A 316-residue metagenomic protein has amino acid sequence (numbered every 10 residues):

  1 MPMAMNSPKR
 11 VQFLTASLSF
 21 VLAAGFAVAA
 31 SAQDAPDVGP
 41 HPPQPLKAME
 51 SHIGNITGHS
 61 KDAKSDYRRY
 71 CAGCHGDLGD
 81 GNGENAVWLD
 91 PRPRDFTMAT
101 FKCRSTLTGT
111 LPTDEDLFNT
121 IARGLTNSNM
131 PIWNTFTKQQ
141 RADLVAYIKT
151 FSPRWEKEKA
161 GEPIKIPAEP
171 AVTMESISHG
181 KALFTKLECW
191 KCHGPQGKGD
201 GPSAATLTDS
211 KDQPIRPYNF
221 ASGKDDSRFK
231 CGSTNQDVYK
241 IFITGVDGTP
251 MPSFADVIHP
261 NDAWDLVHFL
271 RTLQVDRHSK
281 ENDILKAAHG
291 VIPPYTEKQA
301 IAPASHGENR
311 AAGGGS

Functional and structural regions predicted by a protein language model:
A4-L18: Bacterial N-terminal signal peptides that target proteins for export
T15-A27: Bacterial N-terminal signal peptides
A29-D34: Boundary at the C-terminal end of the N-terminal hydrophobic targeting segment
P36-E50, T57, R68, P131-I215 (+3 more regions): Flexible coil segments in periplasmic/lumen-exposed cytochrome c-class electron-transfer proteins
T57-G73: Mature N-terminal segment immediately following signal peptide/propeptide cleavage in secreted/periplasmic
K64, G76-D114, T135, K181 (+2 more regions): Gly/Gly-Pro-rich "capping" loops immediately C-terminal to redox-active cysteine motifs in periplasmic/lumenal
H75, T97, K149-S152, H193 (+3 more regions): Protein kinase-like catalytic domain
E84, C103-P112, D116-V145, I243-V267: Axial heme c-ligation environment in periplasmic c-type cytochrome domains
